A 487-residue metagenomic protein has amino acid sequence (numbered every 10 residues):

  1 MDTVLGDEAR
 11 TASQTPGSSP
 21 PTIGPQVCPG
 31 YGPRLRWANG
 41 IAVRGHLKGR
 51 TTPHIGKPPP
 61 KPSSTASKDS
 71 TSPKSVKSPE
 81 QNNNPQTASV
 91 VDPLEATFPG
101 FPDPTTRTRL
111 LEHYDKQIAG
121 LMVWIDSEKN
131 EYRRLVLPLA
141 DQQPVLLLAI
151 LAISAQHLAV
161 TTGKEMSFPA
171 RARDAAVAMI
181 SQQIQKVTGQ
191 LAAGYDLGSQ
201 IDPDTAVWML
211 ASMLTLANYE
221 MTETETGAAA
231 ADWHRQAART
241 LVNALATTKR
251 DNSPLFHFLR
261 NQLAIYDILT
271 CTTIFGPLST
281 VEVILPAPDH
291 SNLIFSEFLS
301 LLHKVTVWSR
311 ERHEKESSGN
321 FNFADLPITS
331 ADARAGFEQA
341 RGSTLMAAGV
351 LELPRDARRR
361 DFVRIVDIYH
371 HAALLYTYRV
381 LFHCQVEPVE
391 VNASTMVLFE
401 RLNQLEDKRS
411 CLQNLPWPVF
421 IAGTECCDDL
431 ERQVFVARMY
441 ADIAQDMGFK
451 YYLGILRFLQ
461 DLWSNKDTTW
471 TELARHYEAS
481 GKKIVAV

Functional and structural regions predicted by a protein language model:
M1-K129, P169-A170, K186-Q190, D461-A486: Charge-rich, intrinsically disordered regulatory segments
A96-P99, E128, L135, L139 (+4 more regions): Cytosolic regulatory protein-protein interaction regions
D103-P104, L137-V145, I201, R475: Short secondary-structure boundary/capping segments within folded domains
Y114, R133-L139, A149-T162, A172-G227 (+6 more regions): Hydrophobic/aromatic-rich effector regions of fungal transcription factors
S181-G194, L245-Q262, F298-T306, A347-V350 (+2 more regions): Charged/polar, low-hydrophobicity segments characteristic of intrinsically disordered regions and flexible loops
D204, S212-E311, G481-K482, V487: Acidic/serine-rich, low-complexity amphipathic helices located in mid- to C-terminal regulatory regions
P416, E425, D429-V487: C-terminal region signature
